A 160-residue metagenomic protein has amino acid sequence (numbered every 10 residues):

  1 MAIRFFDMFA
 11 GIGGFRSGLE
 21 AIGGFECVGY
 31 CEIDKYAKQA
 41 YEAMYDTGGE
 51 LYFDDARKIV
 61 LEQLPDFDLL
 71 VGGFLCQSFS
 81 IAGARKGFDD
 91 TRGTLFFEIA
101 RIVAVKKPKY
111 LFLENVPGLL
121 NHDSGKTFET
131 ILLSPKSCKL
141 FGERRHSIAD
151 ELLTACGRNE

Functional and structural regions predicted by a protein language model:
I3-K58: SAM cofactor-binding core of SAM-dependent methyltransferases, primarily the Rossmann-like beta-alpha-beta module
I12, F74-L75: Active-site glycine-rich loops that stabilize anionic/oxyanionic intermediates across multiple enzyme folds
I33-K35, L75, V116: Flexible loop residues that form catalytic and substrate-binding hotspots at small-molecule/glycan-binding clefts
A43, G72, A104-V105: Solvent-exposed polar/charged
Y52-D54, G72-G73, I99-A100: Active-site-proximal cofactor/substrate-binding loop regions of enzyme domains
I59-F67, Q77-E160: Class I S-adenosyl-L-methionine
